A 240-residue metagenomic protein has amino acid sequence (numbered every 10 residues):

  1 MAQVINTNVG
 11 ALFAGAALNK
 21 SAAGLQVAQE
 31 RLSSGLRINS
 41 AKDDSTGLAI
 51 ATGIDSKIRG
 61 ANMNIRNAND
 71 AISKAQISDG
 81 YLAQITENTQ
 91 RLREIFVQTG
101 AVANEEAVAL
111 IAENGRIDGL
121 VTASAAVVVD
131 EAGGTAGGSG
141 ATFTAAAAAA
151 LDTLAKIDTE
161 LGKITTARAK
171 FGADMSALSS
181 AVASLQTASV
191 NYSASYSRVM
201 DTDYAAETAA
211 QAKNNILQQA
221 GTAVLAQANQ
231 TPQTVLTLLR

Functional and structural regions predicted by a protein language model:
M1-R240: Primary detection of the long, small/polar-rich alpha-helical "axial" segments characteristic of bacterial flagellar
